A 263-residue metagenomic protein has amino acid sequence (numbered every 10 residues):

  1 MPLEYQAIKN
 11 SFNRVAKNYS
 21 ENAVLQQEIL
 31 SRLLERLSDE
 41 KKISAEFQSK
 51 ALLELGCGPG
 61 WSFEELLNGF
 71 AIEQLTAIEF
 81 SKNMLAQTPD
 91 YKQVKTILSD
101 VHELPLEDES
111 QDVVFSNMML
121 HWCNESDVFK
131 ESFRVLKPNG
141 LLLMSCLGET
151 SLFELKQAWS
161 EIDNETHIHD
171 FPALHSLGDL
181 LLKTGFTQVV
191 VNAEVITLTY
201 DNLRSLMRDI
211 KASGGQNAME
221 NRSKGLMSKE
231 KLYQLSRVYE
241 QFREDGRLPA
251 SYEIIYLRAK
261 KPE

Functional and structural regions predicted by a protein language model:
M1-N18, Q27, S31-R32: N-terminal, positively charged/glycine-rich alpha-helical extensions of SAM-dependent methyltransferases
L25-Q48: Conserved alpha-helix/loop element of class I SAM-dependent methyltransferases that forms part of the SAM/SAH-binding
A51-L104: Class I SAM-dependent methyltransferase SAM/SAH-binding core
H102-V114: A short acidic, Gly/Pro-enriched loop at the edge of an enzyme's catalytic core that lines a small-molecule cofactor
D112-S126: A short SAM/SAH-binding and catalytic strip from SAM-dependent methyltransferases
S126-L141: A short glycine-rich, Lys/Arg-flanked "PGG" loop and its adjoining helix->strand segment in the class I
L141-L203, Q216-K224: Conserved catalytic/acceptor-binding region of the Class I
V190-E263: Conserved Class I S-adenosyl-L-methionine
